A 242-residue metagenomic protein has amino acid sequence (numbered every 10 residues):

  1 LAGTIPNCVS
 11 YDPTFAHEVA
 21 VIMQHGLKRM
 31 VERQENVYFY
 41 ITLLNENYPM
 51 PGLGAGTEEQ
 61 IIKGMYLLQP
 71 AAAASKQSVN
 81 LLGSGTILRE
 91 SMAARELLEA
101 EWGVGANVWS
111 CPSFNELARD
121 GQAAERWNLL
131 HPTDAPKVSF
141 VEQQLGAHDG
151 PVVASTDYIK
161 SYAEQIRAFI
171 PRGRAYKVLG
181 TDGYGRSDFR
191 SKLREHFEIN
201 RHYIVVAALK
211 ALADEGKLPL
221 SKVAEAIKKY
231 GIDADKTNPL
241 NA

Functional and structural regions predicted by a protein language model:
G3, S10, E18-I22, L27-A242: Thiamine diphosphate
F15: Ferredoxin-type iron-sulfur electron-transfer modules in oxidoreductases and energy-metabolism complexes
